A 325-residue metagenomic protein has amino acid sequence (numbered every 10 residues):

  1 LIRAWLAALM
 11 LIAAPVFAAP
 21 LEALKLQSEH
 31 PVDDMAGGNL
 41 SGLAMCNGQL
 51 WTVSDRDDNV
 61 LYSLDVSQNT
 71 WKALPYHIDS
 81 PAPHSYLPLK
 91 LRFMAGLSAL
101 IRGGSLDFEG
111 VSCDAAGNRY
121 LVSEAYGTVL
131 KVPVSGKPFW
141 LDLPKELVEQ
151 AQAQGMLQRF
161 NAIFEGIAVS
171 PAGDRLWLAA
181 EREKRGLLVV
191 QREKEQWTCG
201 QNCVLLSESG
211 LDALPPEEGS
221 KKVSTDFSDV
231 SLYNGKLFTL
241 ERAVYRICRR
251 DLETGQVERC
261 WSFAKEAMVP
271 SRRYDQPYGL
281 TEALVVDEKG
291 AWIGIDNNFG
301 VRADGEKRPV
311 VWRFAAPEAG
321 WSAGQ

Functional and structural regions predicted by a protein language model:
L1-L6: Bacterial N-terminal signal peptides that target proteins for export
L9: …; additionally, a secondary subgroup of soluble metalloenzymes is captured
A13-P15: N-terminal signal peptide c-region/cleavage motif recognized by signal peptidases
A18-Q325: Sequence/structural signature of beta-propeller domains
